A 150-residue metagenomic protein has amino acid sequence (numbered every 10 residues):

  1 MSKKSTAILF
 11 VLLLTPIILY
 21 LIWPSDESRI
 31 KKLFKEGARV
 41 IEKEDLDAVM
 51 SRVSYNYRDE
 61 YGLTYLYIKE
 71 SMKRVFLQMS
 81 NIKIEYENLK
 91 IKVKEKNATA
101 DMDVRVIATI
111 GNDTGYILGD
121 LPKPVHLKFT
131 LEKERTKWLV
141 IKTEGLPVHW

Functional and structural regions predicted by a protein language model:
S2-R52, Y67-E70, R74: Short, low-complexity N-terminal intrinsically disordered segments enriched in polar/charged residues
R29, A38-I41, E60, T64 (+2 more regions): Extracytoplasmic/periplasmic, Sec-exported soluble proteins
I30, M79-N81, V140: A broad structural signal for short, well-ordered beta-strand segments within beta-sheet-rich domains
L33, K83-E85, K123-V125: Residues that act as N-cap/strand-start positions at coil-to-secondary-structure junctions
M50-V93, D103-V106: Short solvent-exposed beta->alpha transition segments
E95-W150: Exposed beta-sheet edge and beta->alpha loop/turn motif
